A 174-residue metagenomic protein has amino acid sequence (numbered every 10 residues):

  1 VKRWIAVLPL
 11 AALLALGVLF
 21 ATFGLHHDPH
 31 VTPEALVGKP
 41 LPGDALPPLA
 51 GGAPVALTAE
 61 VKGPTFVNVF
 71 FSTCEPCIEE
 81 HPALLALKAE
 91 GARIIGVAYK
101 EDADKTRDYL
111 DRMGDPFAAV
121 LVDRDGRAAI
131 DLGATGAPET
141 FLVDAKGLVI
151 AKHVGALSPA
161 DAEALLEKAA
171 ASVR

Functional and structural regions predicted by a protein language model:
V1-P47, R174: N-terminal targeting signals for export/organelle localization
H26-H27, P47-P54, V120-D123: Short gly/ser/thr-rich secondary-structure transition/capping motifs
D44-F66: A short beta-strand-turn-helix
F66-V67, I94, T140: Hydrophobic beta-strand anchors of alpha/beta hydrolase catalytic cores
N68, G96-A98, A151-K152: Soluble periplasmic/extracytoplasmic beta-strand elements of cell-envelope proteins
N68-C74: Aromatic-flanked redox-active Cys/Sec active sites in thiol-based oxidoreductases, especially the WC-centered
I78-G114, R124-I130: Structural microenvironment flanking redox-active thiols in thiol-disulfide oxidoreductases
D111-P116, D123-R174: Thiol/disulfide oxidoreductase modules built on the thioredoxin-like
